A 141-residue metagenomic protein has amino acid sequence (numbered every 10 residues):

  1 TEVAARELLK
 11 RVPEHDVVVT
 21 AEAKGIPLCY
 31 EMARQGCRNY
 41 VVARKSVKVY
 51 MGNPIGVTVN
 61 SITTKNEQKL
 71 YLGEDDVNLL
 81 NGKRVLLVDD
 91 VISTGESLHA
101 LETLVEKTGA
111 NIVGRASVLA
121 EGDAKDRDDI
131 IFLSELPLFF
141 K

Functional and structural regions predicted by a protein language model:
T1-H15: Active-site-facing substrate-recognition patch
H15-E22: Short glycine-rich phosphate-binding loop at a beta-alpha junction
D16, K83, V113: Conserved acidic residues
A23, K45-V47, A120: Short, ordered loop/turn segments at secondary-structure junctions
P27-G36, L101-E102: Short Gly/Thr/Asp-enriched flexible loops that form oxyanion-binding sites at enzyme active sites
R38-R84: Short, glycine/charge-rich flexible loops or terminal/linker lids adjacent to PRPP-binding catalytic cores
D90, G95: Conserved G/P- and acidic residue-centered "switch" motifs that form tight phosphate/ATP-binding loops in soluble
H99-K141: PRPP-dependent phosphoribosyltransferase catalytic core
